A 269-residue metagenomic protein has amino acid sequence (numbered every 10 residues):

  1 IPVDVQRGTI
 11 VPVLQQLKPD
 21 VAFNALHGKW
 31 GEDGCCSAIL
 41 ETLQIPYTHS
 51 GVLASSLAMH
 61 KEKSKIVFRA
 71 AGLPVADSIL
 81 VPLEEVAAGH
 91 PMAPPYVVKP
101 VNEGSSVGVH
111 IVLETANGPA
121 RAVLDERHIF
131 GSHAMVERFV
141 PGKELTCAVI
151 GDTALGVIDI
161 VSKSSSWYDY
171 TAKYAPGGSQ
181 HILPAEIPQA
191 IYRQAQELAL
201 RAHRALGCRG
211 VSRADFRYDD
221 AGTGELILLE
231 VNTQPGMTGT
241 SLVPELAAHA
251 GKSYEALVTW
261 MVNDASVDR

Functional and structural regions predicted by a protein language model:
I1-L53, L57-M59, K63, A70 (+3 more regions): ATP-binding N-terminal substructure of ATP-dependent carboxylate-amine bond-forming enzymes
L14, S56-K143: Active-site nucleotide/adenylate-binding loops and adjacent lid/helix of ATP-dependent enzymes
G28, S106, K163, N232-L246: Glycine-rich phosphate/pyrophosphate-binding beta-alpha loops
P46-Y47, V75, Y96, Y254: Hydrophobic beta-strand scaffold residues
V81, V109-T115, V149-G151, D219 (+2 more regions): Short beta-strand-to-turn element immediately C-terminal to the catalytic PLP-Schiff-base lysine in fold type I
N117-E197, G222-I227: Phosphate-binding site of ATP-dependent enzymes
R138, H203-M237, A247: Conserved metal-phosphate-binding beta-hairpin within the catalytic cores of diverse ATP-dependent phosphoryl-transfer
D159-S212, L242-R269: Active-site "cap" helix and flanking loop/linker of ATP-utilizing ligase/carboxylase catalytic domains
